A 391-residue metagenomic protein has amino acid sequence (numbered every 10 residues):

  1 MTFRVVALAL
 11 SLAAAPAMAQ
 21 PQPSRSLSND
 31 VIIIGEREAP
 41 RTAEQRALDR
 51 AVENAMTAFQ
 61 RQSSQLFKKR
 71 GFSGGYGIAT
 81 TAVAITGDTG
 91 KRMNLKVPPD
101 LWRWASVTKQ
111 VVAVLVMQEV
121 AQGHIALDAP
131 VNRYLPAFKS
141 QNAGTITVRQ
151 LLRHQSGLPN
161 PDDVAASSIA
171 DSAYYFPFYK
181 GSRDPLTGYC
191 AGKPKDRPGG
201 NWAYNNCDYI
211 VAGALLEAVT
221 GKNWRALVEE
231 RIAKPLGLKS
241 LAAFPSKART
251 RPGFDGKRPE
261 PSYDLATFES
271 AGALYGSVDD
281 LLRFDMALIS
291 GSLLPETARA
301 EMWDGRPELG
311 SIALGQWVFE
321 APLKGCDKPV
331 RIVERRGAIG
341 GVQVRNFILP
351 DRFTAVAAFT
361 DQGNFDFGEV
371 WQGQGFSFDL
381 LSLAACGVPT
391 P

Functional and structural regions predicted by a protein language model:
T2-L8: Sec-dependent signal peptide recognition, specifically the positively charged N-region followed immediately by
A14-P16: N-terminal signal peptide c-region/cleavage motif recognized by signal peptidases
Q20-G87, P99, E217, K222 (+1 more regions): Catalytic loop of the DD-peptidase/beta-lactamase superfamily, centered on the K-T-G motif and neighboring
E36-R41, E53, K68-F72, R92-Y204: Active-site-proximal loop and beta-strand segments within enzyme catalytic domains
A55, F59, W104, T108 (+6 more regions): Hydrophobic (often cysteine-bearing) scaffold residues that line and stabilize catalytic clefts of nucleotide/cofactor
G75-G77, R103-A105, Q150-L152, A203 (+3 more regions): Structural recognition of the beta-strand scaffold that forms the well-ordered cores of secreted hydrolase catalytic
A143-A338: Short, surface-exposed loop or secondary-structure junction motifs that flank catalytic or metal-binding residues
